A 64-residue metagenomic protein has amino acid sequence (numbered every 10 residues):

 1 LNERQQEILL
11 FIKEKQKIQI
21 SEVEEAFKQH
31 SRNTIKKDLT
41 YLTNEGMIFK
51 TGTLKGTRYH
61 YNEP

Functional and structural regions predicted by a protein language model:
L1-E14: Short alpha-helical segments that sit at the start of domains
N2, Q19, K50-P64: Short, cationic-aromatic polyanion-contact patches
E14-A26: Short acidic, hydrophobic short linear motifs in intrinsically disordered regions
V23, I35, Y59: Hydrophobic, well-ordered secondary-structure elements that form the walls of internal hydrophobic environments
F27-K28, G52: Core residues of bacterial helix-turn-helix
Q29-Y41: Short amphipathic alpha-helical interaction segments
L39-T40, N44, G52: Residue-level detection of the helix-turn-helix DNA-binding "recognition helix"
